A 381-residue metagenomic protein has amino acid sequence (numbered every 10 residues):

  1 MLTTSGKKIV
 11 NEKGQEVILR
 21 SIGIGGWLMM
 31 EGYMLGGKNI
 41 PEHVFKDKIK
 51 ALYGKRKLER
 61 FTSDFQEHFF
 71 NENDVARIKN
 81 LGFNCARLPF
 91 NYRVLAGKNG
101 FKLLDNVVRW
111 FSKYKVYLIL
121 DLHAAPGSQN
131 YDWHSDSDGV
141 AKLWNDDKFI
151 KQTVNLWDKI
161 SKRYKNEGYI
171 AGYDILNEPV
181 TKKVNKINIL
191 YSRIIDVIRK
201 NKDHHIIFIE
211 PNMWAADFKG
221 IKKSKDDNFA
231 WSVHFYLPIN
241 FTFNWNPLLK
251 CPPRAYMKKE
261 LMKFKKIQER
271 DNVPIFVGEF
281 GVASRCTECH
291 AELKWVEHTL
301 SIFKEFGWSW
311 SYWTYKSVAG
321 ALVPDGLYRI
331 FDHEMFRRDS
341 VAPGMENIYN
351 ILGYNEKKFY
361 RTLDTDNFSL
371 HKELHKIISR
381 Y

Functional and structural regions predicted by a protein language model:
M1-F83: N-terminal carbohydrate-binding accessory modules
M1-K7, I18, S128-K250, Y256-C286 (+3 more regions): Active-site region of glycoside hydrolase catalytic domains
L2-T3, K57-A86, V94-G172, L190-N201 (+1 more regions): An active-site-proximal structural segment forming one wall of the substrate-binding cleft that immediately precedes
I22, F69-N91, F264-R270, L300-I302 (+1 more regions): Catalytic domains of carbohydrate-active enzymes, especially glycoside hydrolases
M34-I40, F101, G127-D147, D226-N228 (+1 more regions): Aromatic- and acidic-residue-enriched segments that line the glycan-binding/catalytic groove of carbohydrate-active
D64-F69, V94-K98, P179-K183, M213-D217 (+3 more regions): Acidic-and-aromatic substrate-binding clefts and catalytic sites of carbohydrate-active enzymes
P89-N91, L122-N130, P211-M213, Y312-G320: Short, solvent-exposed turn/loop segments enriched in Gly/Ser/Thr/Pro and often Arg
E288-Y381: Aromatic-rich peripheral "rim/lid" segments of glycoside hydrolase catalytic domains that contact and position glycan
